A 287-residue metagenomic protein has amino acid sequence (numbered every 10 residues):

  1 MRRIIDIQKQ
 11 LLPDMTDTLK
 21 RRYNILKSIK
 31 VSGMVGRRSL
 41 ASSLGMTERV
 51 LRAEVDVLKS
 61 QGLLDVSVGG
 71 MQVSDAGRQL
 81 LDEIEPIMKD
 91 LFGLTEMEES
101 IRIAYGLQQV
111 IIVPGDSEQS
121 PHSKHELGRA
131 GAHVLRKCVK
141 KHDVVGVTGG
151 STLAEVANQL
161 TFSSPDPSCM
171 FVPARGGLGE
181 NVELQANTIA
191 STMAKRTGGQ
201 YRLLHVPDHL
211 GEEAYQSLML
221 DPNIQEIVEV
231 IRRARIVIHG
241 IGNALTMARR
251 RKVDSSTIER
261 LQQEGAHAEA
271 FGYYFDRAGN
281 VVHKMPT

Functional and structural regions predicted by a protein language model:
R2-N24, R37-R38, G45-V50, D56-D65 (+3 more regions): Conserved phosphate- and dinucleotide-binding cores of soluble alpha/beta proteins, encompassing both enzyme active
Q8-L11, I25-K27, R49, G70 (+2 more regions): Short hydrophobic/aromatic-rich motifs at helix boundaries and adjacent loops
Y23, K27, H125-H133, A154 (+2 more regions): Short, contiguous clusters of charged residues that form electrostatic/catalytic patches at enzyme active sites, used
V31-G36: Short capping segments at the starts of secondary-structure elements
S67-V68, D143: Flexible, glycine/charged-enriched surface loops at secondary-structure junctions
V73-A76, I84, M88-H209: N-terminal active-site beta-alpha-beta segment that forms phosphate/nucleotide-binding and substrate-recognition loops
